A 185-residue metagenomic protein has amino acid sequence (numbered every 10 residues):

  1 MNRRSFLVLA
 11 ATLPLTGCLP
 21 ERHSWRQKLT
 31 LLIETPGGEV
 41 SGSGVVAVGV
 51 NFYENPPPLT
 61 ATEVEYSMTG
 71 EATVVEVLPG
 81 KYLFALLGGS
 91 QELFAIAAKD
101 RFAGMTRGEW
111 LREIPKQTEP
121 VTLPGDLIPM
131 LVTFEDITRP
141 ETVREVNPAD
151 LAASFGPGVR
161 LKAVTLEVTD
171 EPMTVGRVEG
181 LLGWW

Functional and structural regions predicted by a protein language model:
S5-L19: N-terminal export signals
C18-E21, Y53-E54: Low-complexity, Gly/Pro
P20-V48: N-terminal segment immediately downstream of the Sec signal-peptide cleavage site in secreted/extracellular proteins
W25, W110, W184-W185: A residue-identity detector for tryptophan
G38-G158: Structured domain cores in non-transmembrane regions
T142-W185: Extracytoplasmic/periplasmic C-terminal soluble domains
